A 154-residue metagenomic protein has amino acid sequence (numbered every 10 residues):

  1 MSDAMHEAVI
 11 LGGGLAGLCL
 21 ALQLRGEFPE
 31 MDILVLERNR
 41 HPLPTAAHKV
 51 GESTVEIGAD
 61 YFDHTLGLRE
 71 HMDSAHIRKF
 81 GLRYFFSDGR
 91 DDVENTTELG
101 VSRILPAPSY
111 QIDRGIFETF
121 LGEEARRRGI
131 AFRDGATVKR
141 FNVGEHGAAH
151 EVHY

Functional and structural regions predicted by a protein language model:
S2-A16, L34-L36: Beta1/beta-strand and adjacent pyrophosphate-binding region of the FAD-binding site in flavoprotein oxidoreductases
A16, L20, H41: Conserved Rossmann-like nucleotide-cofactor binding loop
R25-V50: Glycine-rich FAD pyrophosphate-binding loop
G26, H64-T65, E123, R127: Residues at alpha-helix termini
L43-D91: N-terminal FAD cofactor-binding segment of flavoenzymes
H71-A75, R83-Y154: Feature captures the FAD/FMN-dependent oxidoreductase FAD-binding
